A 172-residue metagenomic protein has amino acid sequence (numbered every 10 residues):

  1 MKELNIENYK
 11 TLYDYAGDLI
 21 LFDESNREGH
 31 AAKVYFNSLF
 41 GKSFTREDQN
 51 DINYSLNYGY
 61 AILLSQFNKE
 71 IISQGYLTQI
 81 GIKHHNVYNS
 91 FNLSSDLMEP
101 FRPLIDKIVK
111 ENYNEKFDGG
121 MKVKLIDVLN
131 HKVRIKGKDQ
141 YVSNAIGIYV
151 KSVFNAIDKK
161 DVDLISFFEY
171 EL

Functional and structural regions predicted by a protein language model:
M1-L172: Active-site helix-to-loop segments that bind/position phosphate- or nucleotide-bearing substrates and donors across
